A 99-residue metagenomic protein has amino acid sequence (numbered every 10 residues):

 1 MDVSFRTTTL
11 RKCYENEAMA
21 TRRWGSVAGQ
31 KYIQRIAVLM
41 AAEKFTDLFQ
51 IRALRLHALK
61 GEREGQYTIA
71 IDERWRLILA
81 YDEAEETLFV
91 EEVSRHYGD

Functional and structural regions predicted by a protein language model:
M1, L10, R55, F89 (+1 more regions): Glycine-rich, flexible loop/turn motifs
M1-A37: Arg/Lys-rich, positively charged N-terminal/basic patches that mediate binding to nucleic acids
R6, A28, Y32-R35, R55 (+2 more regions): Amphipathic alpha-helical interface surfaces
V38-A42: Short, contiguous, well-ordered secondary-structure segments
E43-Y67: A short, surface-exposed loop/turn module that caps and links secondary-structure elements
Y67-D99: Enriched for short, Lys/Arg-rich terminal
